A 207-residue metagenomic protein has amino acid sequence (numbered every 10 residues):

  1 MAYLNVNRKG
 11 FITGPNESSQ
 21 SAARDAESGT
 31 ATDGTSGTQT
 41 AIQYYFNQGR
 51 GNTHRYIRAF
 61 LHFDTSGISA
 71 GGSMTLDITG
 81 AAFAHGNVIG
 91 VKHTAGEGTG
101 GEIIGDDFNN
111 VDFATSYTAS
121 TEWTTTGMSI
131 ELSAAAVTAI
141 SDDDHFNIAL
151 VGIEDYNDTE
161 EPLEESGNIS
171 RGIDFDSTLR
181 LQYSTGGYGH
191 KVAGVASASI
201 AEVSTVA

Functional and structural regions predicted by a protein language model:
M1-H62, T94-T99, I153-T159, S166-G186: Flexible, small-residue-rich N-terminal segments that precede or flank a structured functional core
V6-R8, G80-F146, T159-E161, S170-R171: Beta-strand-rich interaction/scaffold domains
T53-R55, T65-S73, A139-S141: Extracellular/lumenal carbohydrate-interaction signature centered on repeated Trp-anchored short motifs
A59-F63, A70-F83, L179: A short beta-strand element within beta-rich, extracytoplasmic domains of secreted/secretory-pathway proteins
T65-G67, G80, A134, G152: Short, flexible loop/turn elements at secondary-structure junctions
F146-I153: Glycine-rich repeat segments that build the extracellular carbohydrate-interaction surface of secreted and virion
Y183-A207: Intrinsically disordered, compositionally biased repeat/linker segments
